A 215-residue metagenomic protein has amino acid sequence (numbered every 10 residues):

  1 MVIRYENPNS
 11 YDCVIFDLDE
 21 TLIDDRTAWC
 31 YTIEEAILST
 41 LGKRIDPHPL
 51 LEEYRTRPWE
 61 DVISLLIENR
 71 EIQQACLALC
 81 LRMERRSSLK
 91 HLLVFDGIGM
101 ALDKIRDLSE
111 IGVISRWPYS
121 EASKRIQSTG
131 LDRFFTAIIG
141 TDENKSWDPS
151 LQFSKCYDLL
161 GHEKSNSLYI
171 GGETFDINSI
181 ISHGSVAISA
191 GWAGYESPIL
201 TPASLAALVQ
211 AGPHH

Functional and structural regions predicted by a protein language model:
M1-Y11, D103, Y119, S123-H215: Asp-based, Mg2+/Mn2+-dependent phosphohydrolase catalytic module
Y5-D96: N-terminal helical cap/lid subdomain that shapes the substrate entry/recognition surface in HAD-like hydrolases
L22, I111, Y169: Conserved SAM-binding loop
R26-T27, G99, R116-Y119, E173-T174: Alpha-helix N-cap/helix-start capping motif
T40, D107-S109, H183: Helix C-cap/helix->beta junction micro-motif
R86-V113, Y119-S123, W147-L151: Short, acidic loop-to-helix structural element flanking the phosphoryl-transfer center in phosphate-processing enzymes
